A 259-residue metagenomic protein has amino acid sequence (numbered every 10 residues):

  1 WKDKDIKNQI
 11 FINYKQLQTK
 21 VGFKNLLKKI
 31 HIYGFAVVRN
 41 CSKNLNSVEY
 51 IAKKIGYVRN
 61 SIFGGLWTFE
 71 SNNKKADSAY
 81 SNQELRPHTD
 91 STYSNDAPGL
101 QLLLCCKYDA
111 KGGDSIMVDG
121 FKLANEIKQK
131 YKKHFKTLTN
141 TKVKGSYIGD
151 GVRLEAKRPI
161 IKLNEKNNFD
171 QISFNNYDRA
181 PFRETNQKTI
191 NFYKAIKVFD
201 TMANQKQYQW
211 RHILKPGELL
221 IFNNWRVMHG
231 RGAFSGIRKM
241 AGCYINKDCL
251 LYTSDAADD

Functional and structural regions predicted by a protein language model:
W1-D3: A contiguous, low-structure linker/loop signature
D5-F35, N40-I221, W225-S254: Active-site environment of non-heme Fe oxygenases that use a 2-His-1-carboxylate facial triad
D255-D259: A short, hydrophobic C-terminal helix/tail in secreted or cell-surface proteins
